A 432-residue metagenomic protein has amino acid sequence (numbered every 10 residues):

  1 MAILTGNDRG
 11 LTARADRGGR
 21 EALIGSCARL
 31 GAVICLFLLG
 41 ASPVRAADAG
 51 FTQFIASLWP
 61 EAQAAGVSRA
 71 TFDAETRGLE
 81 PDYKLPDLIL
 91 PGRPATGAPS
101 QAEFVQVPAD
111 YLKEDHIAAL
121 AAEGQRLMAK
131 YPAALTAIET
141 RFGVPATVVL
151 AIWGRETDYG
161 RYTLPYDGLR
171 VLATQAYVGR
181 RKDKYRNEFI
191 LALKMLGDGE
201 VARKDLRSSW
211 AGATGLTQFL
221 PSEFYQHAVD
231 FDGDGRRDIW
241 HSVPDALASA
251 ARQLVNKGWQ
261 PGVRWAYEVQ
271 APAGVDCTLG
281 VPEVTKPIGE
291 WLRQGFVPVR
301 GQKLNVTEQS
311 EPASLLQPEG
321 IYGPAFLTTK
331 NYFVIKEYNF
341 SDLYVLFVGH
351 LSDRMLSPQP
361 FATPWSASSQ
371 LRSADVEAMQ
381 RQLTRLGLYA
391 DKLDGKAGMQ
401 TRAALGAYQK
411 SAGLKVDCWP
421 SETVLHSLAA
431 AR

Functional and structural regions predicted by a protein language model:
T5-G31: Bacterial N-terminal signal peptides that target proteins for export
A28-A41: Bacterial N-terminal signal peptides
S42-A46: Sec/Tat signal peptide C-region and signal peptidase I cleavage site
A47-D82: N-terminal mature-domain "stem" immediately C-terminal to a signal peptide or N-terminal signal-anchor/transmembrane
F54-E61, A134, V171, M379 (+1 more regions): A general alpha-helix detector
R69-T307, P324-L327, F333-F347, L351-S352 (+3 more regions): Catalytic glycan-binding domains that act on GlcNAc-containing polysaccharides
A74, L371-V376, T384-L428: Short acidic, glycine/serine/threonine-rich helix-capping segments at coil-helix boundaries
